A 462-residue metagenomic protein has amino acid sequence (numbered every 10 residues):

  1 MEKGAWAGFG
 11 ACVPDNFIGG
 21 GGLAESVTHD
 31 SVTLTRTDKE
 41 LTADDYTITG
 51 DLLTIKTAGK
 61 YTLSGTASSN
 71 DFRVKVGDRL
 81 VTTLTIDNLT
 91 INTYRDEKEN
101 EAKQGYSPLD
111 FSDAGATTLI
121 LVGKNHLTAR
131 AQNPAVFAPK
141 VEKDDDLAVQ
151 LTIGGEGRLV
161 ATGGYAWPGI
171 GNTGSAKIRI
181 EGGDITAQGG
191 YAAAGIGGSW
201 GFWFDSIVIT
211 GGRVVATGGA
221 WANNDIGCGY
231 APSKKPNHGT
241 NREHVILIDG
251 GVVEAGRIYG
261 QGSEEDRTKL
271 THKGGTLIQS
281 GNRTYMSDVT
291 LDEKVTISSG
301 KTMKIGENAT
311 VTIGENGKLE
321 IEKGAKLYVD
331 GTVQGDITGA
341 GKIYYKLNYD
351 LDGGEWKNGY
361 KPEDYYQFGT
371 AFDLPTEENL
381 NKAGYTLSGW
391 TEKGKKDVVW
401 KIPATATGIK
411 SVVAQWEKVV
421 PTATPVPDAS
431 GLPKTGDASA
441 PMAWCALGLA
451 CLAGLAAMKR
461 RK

Functional and structural regions predicted by a protein language model:
M1-N16, G21, K342-P427: Secondary-structure capping and domain/repeat boundary segments
M1-Y344: A composition-driven surface/loop motif
K56, G77, S112, D146 (+4 more regions): Surface-exposed coil/turn segments at beta-strand junctions on protein surfaces, enriched
G171, G197, G227, D350 (+3 more regions): Residue-level detector of conserved, well-ordered beta-strand and adjacent loop positions that form binding/recognition
K382, K459-K462: A general lysine-centric signal
V426-A443: Extracellular Ser/Thr-rich, low-complexity/disordered mucin-like segments
A440-R460: A cross-kingdom C-terminal cell-surface attachment/processing module
